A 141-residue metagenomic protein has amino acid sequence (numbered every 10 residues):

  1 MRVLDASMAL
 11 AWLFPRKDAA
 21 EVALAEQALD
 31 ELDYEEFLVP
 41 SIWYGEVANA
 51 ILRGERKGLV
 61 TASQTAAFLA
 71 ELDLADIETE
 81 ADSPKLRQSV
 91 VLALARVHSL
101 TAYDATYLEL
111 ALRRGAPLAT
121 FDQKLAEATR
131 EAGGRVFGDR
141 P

Functional and structural regions predicted by a protein language model:
M1, E80, L108-P141: Acidic, PIN/NYN-like endoribonuclease modules and their adjacent C-terminal/linker elements
M1-I42, G54-A66, A132: Short, well-structured N-terminal submotif of metal-dependent ribonuclease cores
M8-A9, W43, L86, Y107 (+1 more regions): Alpha-helix capping/helix-boundary segments
P40, Y103, F121: Replace "coordinates the UDP/GDP/TDP-sugar" with "coordinates nucleotide-activated sugar donors
S41-Y44, Q64-V97, E109: Acidic catalytic patch
